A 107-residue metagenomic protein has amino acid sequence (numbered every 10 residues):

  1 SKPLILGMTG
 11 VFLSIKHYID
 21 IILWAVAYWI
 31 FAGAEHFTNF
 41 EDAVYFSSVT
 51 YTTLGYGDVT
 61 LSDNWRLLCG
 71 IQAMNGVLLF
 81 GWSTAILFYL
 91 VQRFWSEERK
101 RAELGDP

Functional and structural regions predicted by a protein language model:
S1-H17, G33, F80-P107: Cytoplasmic (intracellular) domains, linkers, and terminal tails of multi-pass ion channels
S1-L4, L23-A25, Y45, D63: Short amphipathic alpha-helical segments, especially helix-boundary/capping motifs
K2, L6, G10, S14 (+3 more regions): Hydrophobic, aromatic-rich alpha-helical transmembrane segments and their membrane-interface anchor motifs
I15-F46: Outer-pore turret/helix-boundary of cation channels
F40-E98: Pore domain of cation channels
